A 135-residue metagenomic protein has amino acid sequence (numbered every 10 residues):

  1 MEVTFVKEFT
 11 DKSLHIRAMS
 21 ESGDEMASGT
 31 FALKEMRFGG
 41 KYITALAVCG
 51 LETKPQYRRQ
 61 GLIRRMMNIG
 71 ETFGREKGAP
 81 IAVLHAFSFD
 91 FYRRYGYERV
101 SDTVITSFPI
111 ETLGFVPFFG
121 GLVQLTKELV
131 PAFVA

Functional and structural regions predicted by a protein language model:
M1-E52, A135: A conserved beta-strand-loop-helix scaffold within acyl/acetyltransferase catalytic domains
K34-M36, Q56, F89: Short coil/turn motifs at secondary-structure junctions
G50-T53, R59-T72: Conserved acetyl-CoA-binding loop-helix of GNAT-fold acetyltransferases
G70-E76, E128: Long alpha-helical, hydrophobic tracts
R75-P80, A86-V104: Conserved active-site alpha-helix within GNAT-family acetyltransferase domains
T103-A135: Amide-forming acyltransferase catalytic core, primarily the GNAT-like/NAT-type and related acyltransferase folds
